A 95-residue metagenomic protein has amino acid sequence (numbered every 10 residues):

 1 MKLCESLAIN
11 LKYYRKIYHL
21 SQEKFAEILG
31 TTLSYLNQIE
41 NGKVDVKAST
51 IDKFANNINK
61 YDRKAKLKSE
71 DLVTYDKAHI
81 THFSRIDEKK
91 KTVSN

Functional and structural regions predicted by a protein language model:
M1-I17: A short, Lys/Arg-rich alpha-helix, primarily the initiator
K12, E23, D52: Residues within the helices of the helix-turn-helix
K16, E27, N56: Alpha-helical residues within the helix-turn-helix
H19-Q38: Short alpha-helical DNA-recognition segment
K47-S69: DNA major-groove recognition helix of helix-turn-helix/homeodomain DNA-binding modules
A65-N95: Short, charged recognition helix plus adjacent turn of helix-turn-helix-like nucleic-acid-binding domains
